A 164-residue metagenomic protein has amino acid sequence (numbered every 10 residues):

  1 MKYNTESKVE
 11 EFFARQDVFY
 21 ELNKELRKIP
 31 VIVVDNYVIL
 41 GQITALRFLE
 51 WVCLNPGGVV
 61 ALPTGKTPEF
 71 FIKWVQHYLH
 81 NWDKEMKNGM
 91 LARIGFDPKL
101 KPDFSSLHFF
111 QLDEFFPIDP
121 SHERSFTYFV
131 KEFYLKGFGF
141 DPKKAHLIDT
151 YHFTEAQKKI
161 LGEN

Functional and structural regions predicted by a protein language model:
M1-V60, K73-R93, P98-K101: N-terminal glycine-/serine-/threonine-rich phosphate-binding loop
N4-K28, G89-N164: Ligand-binding beta-strand-loop-alpha-helix segment within the catalytic cores of soluble metabolic enzymes
L62-T67: Glycine-rich beta-strand-to-loop/alpha-helix junction loops that act as flexible
E69-F71, E155-A156: Short catalytic/ligand-binding loop motif for oxyanion handling, primarily in non-cytosolic enzymes, centered on
F70-V75, P120: A short acidic (Asp/Glu
